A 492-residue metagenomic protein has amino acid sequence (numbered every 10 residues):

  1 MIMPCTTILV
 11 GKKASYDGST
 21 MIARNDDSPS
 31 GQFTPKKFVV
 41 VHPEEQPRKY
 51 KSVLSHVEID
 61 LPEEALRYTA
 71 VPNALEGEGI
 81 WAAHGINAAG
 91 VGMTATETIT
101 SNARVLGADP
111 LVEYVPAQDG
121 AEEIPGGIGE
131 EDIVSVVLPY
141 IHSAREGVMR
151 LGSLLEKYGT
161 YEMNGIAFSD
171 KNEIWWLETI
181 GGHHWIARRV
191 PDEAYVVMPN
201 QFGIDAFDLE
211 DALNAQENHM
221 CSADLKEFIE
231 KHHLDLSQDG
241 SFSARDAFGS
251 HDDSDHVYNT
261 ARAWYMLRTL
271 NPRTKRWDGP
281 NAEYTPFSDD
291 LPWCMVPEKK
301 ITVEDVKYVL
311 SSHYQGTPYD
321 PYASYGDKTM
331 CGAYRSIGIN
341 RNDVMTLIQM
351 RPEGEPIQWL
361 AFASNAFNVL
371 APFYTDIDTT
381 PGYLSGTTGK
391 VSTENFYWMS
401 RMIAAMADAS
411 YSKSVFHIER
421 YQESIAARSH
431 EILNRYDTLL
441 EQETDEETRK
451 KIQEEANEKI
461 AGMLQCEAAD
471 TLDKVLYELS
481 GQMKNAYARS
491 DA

Functional and structural regions predicted by a protein language model:
I2-E130, R150-A282: A contiguous strand-loop segment
P62-Y68, V148, S324-G332: Short Pro/Gly-enriched beta-strand edge/turn motifs at strand-loop
V134-Y140: Short, well-ordered beta-strand elements within core beta-sheets of diverse protein domains
Y140-E146: Short, charged, surface-exposed loops that flank catalytic or proteolytic processing sites
G147-E156, V306-L310, Q453: Short, well-structured alpha-helical segments that form the helix of a local strand-helix-strand
E227-Q349: Glycine-rich, aromatic-lined ligand/substrate-binding cores of catalytic and carbohydrate-binding domains
Q315, Y319-T444: Substrate-recognition/cap regions that form aromatic- and gly/pro-loop-enriched pockets for small-molecule ligands
E423-A492: Histidine-centered catalytic/metal-binding microenvironments
